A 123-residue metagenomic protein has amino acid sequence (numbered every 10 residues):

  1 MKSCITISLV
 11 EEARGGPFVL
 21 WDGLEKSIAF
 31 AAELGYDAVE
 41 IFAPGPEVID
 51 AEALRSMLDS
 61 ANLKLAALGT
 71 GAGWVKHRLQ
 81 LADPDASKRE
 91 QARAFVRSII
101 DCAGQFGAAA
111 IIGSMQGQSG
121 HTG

Functional and structural regions predicted by a protein language model:
M1-A108: N-terminal pre-domain/capping segments
I99-G123: Active-site groove signature of glycoside hydrolases
